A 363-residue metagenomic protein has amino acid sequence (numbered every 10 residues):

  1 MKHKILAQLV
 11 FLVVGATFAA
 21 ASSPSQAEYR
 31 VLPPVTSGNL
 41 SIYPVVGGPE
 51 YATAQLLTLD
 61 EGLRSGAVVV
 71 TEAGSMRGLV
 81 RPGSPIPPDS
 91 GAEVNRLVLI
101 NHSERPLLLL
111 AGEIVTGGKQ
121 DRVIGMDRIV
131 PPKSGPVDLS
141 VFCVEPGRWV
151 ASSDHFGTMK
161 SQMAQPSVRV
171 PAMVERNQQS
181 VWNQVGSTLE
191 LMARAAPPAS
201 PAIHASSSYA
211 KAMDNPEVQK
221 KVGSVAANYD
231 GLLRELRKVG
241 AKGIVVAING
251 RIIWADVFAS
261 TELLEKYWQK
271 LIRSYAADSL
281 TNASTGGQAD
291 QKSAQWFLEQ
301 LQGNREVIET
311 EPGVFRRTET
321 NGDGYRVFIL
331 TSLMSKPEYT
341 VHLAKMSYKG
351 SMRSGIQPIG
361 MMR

Functional and structural regions predicted by a protein language model:
M1-A7: Positively charged n-region of N-terminal signal peptides that target proteins for export
Q8-T17: Bacterial N-terminal signal peptides
A20-L107, G112-R363: Intrinsically disordered, low-complexity segments enriched in small/polar residues
